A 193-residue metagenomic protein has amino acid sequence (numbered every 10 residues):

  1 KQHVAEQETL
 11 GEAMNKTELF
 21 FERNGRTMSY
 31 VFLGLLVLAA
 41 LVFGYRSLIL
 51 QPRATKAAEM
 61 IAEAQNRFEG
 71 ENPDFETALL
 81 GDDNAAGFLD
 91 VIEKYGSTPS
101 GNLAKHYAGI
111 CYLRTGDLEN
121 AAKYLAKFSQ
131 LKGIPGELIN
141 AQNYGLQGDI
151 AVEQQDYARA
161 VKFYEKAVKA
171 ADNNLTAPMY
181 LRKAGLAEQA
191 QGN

Functional and structural regions predicted by a protein language model:
K1-G34: N-terminal positive-inside, membrane-proximal cytosolic segments immediately preceding the first
Q51, K94-G101, T115, Q130-A141 (+1 more regions): Short solvent-exposed coil/turn linkers within tandem alpha-helical repeat scaffolds
